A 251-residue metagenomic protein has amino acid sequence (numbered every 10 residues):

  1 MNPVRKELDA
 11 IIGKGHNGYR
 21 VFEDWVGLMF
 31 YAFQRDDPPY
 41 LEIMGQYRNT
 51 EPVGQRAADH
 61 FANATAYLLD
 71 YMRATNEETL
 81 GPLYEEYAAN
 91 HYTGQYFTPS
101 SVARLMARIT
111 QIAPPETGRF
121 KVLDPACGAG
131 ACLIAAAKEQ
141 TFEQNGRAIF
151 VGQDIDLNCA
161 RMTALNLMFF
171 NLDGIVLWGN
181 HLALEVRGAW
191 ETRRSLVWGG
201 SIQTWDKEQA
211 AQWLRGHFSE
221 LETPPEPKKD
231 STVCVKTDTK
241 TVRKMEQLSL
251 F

Functional and structural regions predicted by a protein language model:
M1-F142: Class I S-adenosyl-L-methionine
F30, Q34-P38, L123-G128, T163 (+1 more regions): Unusually extended, aromatic-enriched hydrophobic runs near protein termini
E77-Y84, G94-Q95, Q111, G130 (+6 more regions): Aromatic-enriched hydrophobic runs in primary sequence
S101-R194: Conserved S-adenosyl-L-methionine
N166, F170-D173, L177-F251: S-adenosylmethionine
